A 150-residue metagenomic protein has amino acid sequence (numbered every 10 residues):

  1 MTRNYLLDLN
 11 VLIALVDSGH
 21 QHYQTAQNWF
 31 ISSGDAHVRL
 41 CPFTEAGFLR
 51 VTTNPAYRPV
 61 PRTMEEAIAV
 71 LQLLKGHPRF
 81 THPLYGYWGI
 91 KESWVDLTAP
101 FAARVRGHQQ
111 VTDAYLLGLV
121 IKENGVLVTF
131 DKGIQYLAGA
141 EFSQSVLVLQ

Functional and structural regions predicted by a protein language model:
M1-L40, T52-A69: Short, well-structured N-terminal submotif of metal-dependent ribonuclease cores
L6, R39-C41, G86-Y87, L127-T129 (+1 more regions): A structural signal for short, well-ordered beta-strand segments and their strand-loop junctions that often border
D8, Q109-Q110, D131, S145-Q150: Histidine- and aromatic-rich ligand-binding microenvironments
V11, T44, G133-I134: Alpha-helix capping/helix-boundary segments
T44-G47, T112: Short, conserved alpha-helical segments within structured domains
P61, R79-K132: Active-site neighborhoods of divalent-metal-dependent phosphate/nucleic-acid chemistry enzymes
A69-G76: Acidic, glycine-rich loop-and-strand cores that form catalytic or ligand-binding grooves in diverse globular domains
Q135-E141: Short loop/helix-cap segments at secondary-structure boundaries that form the rim of catalytic
